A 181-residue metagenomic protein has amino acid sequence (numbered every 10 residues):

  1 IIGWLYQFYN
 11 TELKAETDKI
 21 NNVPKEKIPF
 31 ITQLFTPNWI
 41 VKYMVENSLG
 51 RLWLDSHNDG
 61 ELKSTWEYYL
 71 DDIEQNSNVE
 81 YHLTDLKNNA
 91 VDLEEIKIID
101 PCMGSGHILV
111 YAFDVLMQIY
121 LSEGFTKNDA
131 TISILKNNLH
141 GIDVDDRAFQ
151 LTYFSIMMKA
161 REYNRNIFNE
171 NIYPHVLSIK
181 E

Functional and structural regions predicted by a protein language model:
I1-I20: Long recognition/docking surfaces used for binding and targeting
V23-E181: SAM-dependent methyltransferase catalytic region
